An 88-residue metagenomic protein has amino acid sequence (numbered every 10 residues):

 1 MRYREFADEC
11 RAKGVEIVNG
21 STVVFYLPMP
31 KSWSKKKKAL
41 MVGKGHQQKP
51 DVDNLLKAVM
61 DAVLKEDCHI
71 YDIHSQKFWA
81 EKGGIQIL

Functional and structural regions predicted by a protein language model:
M1-L88: Acidic, proline/glycine-enriched N-terminal capping motif
